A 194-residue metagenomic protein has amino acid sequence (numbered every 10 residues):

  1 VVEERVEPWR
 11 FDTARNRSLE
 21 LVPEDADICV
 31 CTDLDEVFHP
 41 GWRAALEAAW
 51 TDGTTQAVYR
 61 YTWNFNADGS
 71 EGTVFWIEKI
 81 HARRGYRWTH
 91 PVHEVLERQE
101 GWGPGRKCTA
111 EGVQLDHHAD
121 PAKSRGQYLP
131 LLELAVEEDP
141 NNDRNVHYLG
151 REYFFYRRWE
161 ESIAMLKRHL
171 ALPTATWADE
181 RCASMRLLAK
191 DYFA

Functional and structural regions predicted by a protein language model:
V1-V2, A26-D27, R158: Short loop->beta transition adjacent to catalytic acidic/histidine clusters or analogous donor-positioning motifs
E3-F11: Short, acidic/glycine-rich phosphate-metal binding loop used to engage nucleotide
T13-I28: Active-site nucleotide-sugar/metal-binding loop of Leloir-type enzymes
N16-L19, F38-A164: Catalytic-site signature of metal-activated, phosphate-bearing donor transferases, centered on the GT-A/GT-A-like
A26-F38: The conserved acidic donor/metal-binding loop of glycosyltransferases
V136-D139, L170-M185, A194: Flexible helix-coil transition and linker loops at the boundaries of alpha-helical arrays
H147, R186, K190-F193: TPR/TPR-like alpha-solenoid signature
F154, F193-A194: Specific register positions within alpha-helical solenoid repeats of the TPR/Sel1-like families, i.e., one
